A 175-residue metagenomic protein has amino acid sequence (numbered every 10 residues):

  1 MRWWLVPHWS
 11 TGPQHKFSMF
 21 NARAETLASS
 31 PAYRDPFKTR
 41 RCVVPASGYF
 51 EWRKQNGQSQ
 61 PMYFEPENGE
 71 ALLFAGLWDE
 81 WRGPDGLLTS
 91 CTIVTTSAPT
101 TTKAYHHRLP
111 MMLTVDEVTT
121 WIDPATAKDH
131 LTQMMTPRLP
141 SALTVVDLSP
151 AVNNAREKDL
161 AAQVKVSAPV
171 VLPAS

Functional and structural regions predicted by a protein language model:
M1-R41, E65-P66, A75, S175: Short, His- and charge-rich active-site/binding loops that engage polyanionic ligands
Q14, W52-S59, T120: Cytochrome P450 core scaffold surrounding the K-helix E-X-X-R motif and the conserved "meander" helix-loop region
R23-L27, T89-T96: Short, structured beta-strand/loop micro-motifs enriched in basic residues and often containing a Trp
A28-T39, F50-K54, P61-M62, P99-T102: Short helix-to-loop capping/linker segments positioned immediately adjacent to catalytic or ligand/cofactor-binding
Y49-E51, E70, E80-W81, T100 (+1 more regions): Short, catalytically relevant binding-site loops at active-site mouths
E65-P84: A motif-centric signal for short, conserved binding hotspots located in accessible loops or intrinsically disordered
V94-S175: C-terminal accessory segment of soluble enzyme catalytic cores
